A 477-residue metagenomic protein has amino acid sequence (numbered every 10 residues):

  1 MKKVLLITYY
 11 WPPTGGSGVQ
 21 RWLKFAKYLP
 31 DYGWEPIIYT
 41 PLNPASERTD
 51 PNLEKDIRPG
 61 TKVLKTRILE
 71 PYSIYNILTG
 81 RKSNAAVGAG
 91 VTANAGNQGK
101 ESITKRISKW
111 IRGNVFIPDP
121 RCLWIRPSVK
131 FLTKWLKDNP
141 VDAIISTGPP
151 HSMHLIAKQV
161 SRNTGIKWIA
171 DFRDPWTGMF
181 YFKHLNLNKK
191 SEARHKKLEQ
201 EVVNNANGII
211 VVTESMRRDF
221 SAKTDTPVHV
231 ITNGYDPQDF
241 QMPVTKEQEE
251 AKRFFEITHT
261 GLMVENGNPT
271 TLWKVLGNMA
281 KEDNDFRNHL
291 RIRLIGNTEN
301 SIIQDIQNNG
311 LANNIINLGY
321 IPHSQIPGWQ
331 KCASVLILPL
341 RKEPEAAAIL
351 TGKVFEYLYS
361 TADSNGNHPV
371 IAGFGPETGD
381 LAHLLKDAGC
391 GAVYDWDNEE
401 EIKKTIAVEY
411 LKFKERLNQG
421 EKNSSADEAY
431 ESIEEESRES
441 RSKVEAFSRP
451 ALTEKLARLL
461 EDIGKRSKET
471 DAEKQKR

Functional and structural regions predicted by a protein language model:
M1-L78, V228, M279, A362-N365 (+3 more regions): N-terminal subdomain of nucleotide-sugar transferases
P41-R126: A conserved catalytic-core segment of Leloir-type glycosyltransferases
P71-I77, Y235-R253: Acidic anion/phosphate-binding donor-loop and adjacent secondary structure in glycosyltransferase catalytic cores
S152-L155, Q159-N163, W176-T177, K189-G208: Membrane-proximal helix-turn-helix segments that form the acceptor-binding/catalytic region of lipid-linked
N207, N314-I316, Q330-A348, P369-A372: Acidic donor-binding loop of glycosyltransferase active sites
S215, G234: Carbohydrate-associated surface elements
E249-G267, W273-G277, L452: Conserved donor-binding/catalytic core segment of Leloir-type glycosyltransferases
H289-G296, S301-Q325, G389, Y394: Nucleotide-activated donor-binding/catalytic signature segment of Leloir-type glycosyltransferases, i.e., the conserved
